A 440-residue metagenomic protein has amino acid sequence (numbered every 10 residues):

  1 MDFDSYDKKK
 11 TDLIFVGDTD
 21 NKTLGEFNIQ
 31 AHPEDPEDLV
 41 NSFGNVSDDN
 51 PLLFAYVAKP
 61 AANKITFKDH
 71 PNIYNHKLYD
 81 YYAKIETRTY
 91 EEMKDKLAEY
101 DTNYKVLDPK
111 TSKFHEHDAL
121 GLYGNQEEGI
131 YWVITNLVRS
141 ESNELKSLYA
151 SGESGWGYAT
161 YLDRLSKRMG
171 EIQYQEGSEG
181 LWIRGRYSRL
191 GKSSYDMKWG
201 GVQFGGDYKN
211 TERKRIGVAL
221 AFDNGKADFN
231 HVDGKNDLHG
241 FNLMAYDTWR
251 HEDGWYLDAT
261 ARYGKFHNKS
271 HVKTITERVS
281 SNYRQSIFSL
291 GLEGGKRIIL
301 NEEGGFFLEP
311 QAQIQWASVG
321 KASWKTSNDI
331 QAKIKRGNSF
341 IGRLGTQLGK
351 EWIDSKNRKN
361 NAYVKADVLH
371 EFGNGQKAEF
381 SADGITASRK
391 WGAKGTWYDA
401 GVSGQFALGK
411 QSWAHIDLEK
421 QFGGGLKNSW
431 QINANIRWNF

Functional and structural regions predicted by a protein language model:
M1-P51, K59: Extracellular beta-strand/loop-rich repeat segments of large surface/secreted proteins
D2, G177-G180, R184-F440: Membrane translocator/pore-forming domains, dominated by Gram-negative outer-membrane beta-barrels
D2-D4, V16-G17, Q30-H32, A58 (+5 more regions): A structural detector for beta-sheet-dominated domains
S5, P51-Y56, P71-L190: Interface/linker segment at the passenger-translocator junction of Type V secretion outer-membrane proteins
K10, T23, P36, K64-K68 (+4 more regions): Polar, low-hydrophobicity, Gly/Ser/Thr/Asn/Asp-enriched low-complexity stretches outside signal peptides
E37, S112, G384-I385: Intrinsic-disorder/low-complexity loop/linker signature
N41-Y56, N63-T66, F380-T386: Short, surface-exposed loop/helix-turn segments at secondary-structure junctions that function as lids/hinges flanking
A61-N75, G217: Charged/polar, low-hydrophobicity segments characteristic of intrinsically disordered regions and flexible loops
